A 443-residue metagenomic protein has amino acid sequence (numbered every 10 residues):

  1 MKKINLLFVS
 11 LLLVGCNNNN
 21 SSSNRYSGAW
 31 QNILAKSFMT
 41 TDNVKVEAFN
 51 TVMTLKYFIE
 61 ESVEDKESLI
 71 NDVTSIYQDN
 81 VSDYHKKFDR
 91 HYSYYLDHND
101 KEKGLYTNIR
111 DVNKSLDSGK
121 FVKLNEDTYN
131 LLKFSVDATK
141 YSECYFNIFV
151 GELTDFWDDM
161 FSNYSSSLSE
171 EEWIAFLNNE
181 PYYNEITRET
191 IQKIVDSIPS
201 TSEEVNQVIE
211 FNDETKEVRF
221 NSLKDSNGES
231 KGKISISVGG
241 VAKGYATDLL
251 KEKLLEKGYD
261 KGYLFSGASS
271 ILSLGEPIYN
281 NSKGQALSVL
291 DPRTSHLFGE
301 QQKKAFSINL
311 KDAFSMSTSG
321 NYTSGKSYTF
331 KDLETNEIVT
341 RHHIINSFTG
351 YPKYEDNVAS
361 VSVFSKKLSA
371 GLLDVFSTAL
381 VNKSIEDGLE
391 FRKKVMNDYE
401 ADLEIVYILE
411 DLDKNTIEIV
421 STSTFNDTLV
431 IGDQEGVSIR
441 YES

Functional and structural regions predicted by a protein language model:
M1-V14: Sec-dependent bacterial lipoprotein signal peptides
C16-V238, L255, D260-G262, D356-S443: A contiguous, well-ordered beta/alpha segment that forms the leading edge of an enzyme domain
E60, L153, G267, L290-T294 (+3 more regions): Solvent-exposed coil/turn segments that connect beta secondary-structure elements in extracytoplasmic/periplasmic
N221, L290-P292, K331, I345-S347 (+1 more regions): A generic structural motif
K233-L274: Loop-centered beta-sheet repeat module
G244, D312-E386: Helix-start/capping segments and mature chain N-termini
S270-S315, K326: Hydrophobic/aromatic-rich core segments of domains that either
L272-G275, H296-F298, G325-S327, L372-D374 (+2 more regions): Extracytoplasmic/secreted cell-surface and envelope-processing proteins
